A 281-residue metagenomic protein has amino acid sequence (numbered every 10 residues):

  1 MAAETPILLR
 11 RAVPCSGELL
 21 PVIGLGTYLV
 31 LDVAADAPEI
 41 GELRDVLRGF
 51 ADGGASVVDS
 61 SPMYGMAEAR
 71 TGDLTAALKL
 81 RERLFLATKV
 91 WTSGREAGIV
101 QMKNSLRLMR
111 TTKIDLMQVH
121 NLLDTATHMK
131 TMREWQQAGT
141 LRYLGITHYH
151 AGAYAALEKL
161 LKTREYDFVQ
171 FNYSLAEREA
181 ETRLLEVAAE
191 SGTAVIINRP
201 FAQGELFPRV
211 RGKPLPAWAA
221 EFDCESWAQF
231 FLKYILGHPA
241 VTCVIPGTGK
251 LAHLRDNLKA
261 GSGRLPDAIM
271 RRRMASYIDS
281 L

Functional and structural regions predicted by a protein language model:
M1-L84: N-terminal binding-site loop/beta-alpha segment at the start of enzyme catalytic domains that lines or forms
A3, V13, A51, F168 (+1 more regions): Structured C-terminal cap/extension of enzyme domains
P21-G26, V58-D59, L84-T88, I114-V119 (+4 more regions): Hydrophobic faces of well-ordered beta-strands that scaffold small-molecule active sites in alpha/beta enzyme cores
Y28-G41, A87-E96, T147-H150, L215-E225: Active-site mouth loops of central-metabolism enzymes
L29, H150, Y173-E177, R199-E205 (+1 more regions): Glycine-rich beta-alpha junction loops
V33-A34, P38, R48, S93-E179 (+3 more regions): Glycine/proline-rich, positively charged, aromatic-decorated active-site loop/lid region on the catalytic face
A69-G72, K103, E158, K233: Active-site phosphate/pyrophosphate- and oxyanion-stabilizing loops and adjacent acidic/basic residues in soluble
T71-L74, M132, L157-L160, A188 (+1 more regions): Hydrophobic packing residues within well-ordered alpha-helices of enzyme cores
